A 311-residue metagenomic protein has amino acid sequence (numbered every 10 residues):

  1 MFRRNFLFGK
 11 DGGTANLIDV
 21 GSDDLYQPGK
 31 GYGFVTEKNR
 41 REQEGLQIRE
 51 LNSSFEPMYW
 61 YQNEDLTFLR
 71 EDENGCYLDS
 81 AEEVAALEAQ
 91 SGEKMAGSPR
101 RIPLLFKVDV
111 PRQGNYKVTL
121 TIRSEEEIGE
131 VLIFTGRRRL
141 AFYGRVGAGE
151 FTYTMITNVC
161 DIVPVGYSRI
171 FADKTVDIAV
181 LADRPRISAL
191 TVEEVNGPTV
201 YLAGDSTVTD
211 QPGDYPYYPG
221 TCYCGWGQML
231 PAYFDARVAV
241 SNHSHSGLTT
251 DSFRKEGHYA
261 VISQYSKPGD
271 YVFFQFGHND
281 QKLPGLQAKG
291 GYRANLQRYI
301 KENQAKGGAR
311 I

Functional and structural regions predicted by a protein language model:
M1-G213, C222-C224: Compositionally biased, intrinsically disordered or flexible polar/acidic segments
R101-L104, R254-H258: N-terminal post-signal-peptidase region of extra-cytosolic proteins
G129, D210-P212, T250-S252, Q281-L286: Extracytoplasmic/secreted cell-surface and envelope-processing proteins
F171, V195, F234-D235, Y265-P268 (+1 more regions): Extracellular/periplasmic catalytic domains that process cell-envelope and extracellular macromolecules
T199-G204, V208-T209, A239-S244, D270-F276 (+1 more regions): Structural recognition of the beta-strand scaffold that forms the well-ordered cores of secreted hydrolase catalytic
A203-T250: Aromatic-Pro/Gly-enriched surface loop or interdomain linker that acts as a lid/target-recognition segment
Y217-G225, F253-E256, L286-A294: Soluble non-cytosolic domains of exported or imported proteins
H258-I311: Alpha-helical cap/lid subdomain in secreted, periplasmic, or secretory-pathway luminal O-acyl-processing enzymes
